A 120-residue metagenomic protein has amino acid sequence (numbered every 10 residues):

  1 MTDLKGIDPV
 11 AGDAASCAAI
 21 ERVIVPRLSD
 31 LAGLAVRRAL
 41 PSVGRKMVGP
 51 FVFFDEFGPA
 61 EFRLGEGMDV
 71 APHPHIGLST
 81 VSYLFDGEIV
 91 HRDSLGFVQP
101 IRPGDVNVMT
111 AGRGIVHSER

Functional and structural regions predicted by a protein language model:
T2-R38: Hydrophobic alpha-helical membrane-insertion signals
L28-F85: A short glycine-rich, His/Asp/Glu-containing loop-to-beta-strand
A39, I89, E119: Short clusters of hydrophobic/aromatic residues that line enzyme substrate/ligand-binding pockets
M68-V70, L95-F97, S118-R120: Catalytic micro-motifs at enzyme active sites that drive phosphoryl/nucleotidyl and oxygen chemistry
S82-P103, G112-V116: A short beta-strand-loop-beta hairpin characteristic of the jelly-roll/cupin
